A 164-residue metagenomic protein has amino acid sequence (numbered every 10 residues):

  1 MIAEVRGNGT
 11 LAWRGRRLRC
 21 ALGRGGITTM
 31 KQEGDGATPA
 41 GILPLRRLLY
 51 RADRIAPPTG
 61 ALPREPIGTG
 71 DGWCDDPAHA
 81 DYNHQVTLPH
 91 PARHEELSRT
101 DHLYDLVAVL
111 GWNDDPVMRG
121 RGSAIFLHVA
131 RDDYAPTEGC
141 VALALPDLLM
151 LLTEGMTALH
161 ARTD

Functional and structural regions predicted by a protein language model:
M1-T137, D147-D164: Cell wall/extracellular polymer interaction/catalysis modules
C140: Short cysteine clusters
L143: A conserved hydrophobic position in a structured secondary element of the catalytic/binding core that shapes
